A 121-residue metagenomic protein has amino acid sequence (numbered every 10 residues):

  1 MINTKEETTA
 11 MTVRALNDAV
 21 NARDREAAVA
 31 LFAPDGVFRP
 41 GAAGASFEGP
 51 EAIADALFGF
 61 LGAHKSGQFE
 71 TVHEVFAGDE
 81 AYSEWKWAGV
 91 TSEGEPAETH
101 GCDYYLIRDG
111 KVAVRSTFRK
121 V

Functional and structural regions predicted by a protein language model:
M1-P34: Short, low-complexity N-terminal intrinsically disordered segments enriched in polar/charged residues
R25-G78: A solvent-exposed, acidic/Ser-Thr-rich amphipathic alpha-helical stretch
F32, W87-G89, F118-R119: Short beta-strand segments enriched in hydrophobic/aromatic residues within well-folded beta-rich domains
V37, E95, K111-A113: Residue-level signal for well-ordered, solvent-exposed loop/turn and beta-edge residues enriched in charged/polar side
Q68-E70, E84, A97-C102: Short, surface-exposed coil-to-beta transition loops
G78-W87: A short hydrophobic beta-strand element
G89-E98: Short, cysteine-centered beta-strand-loop-beta hairpins and adjacent loop/turn segments enriched in charged/polar
H100-V121: Short beta-strand edge/turn micro-motifs at domain boundaries
